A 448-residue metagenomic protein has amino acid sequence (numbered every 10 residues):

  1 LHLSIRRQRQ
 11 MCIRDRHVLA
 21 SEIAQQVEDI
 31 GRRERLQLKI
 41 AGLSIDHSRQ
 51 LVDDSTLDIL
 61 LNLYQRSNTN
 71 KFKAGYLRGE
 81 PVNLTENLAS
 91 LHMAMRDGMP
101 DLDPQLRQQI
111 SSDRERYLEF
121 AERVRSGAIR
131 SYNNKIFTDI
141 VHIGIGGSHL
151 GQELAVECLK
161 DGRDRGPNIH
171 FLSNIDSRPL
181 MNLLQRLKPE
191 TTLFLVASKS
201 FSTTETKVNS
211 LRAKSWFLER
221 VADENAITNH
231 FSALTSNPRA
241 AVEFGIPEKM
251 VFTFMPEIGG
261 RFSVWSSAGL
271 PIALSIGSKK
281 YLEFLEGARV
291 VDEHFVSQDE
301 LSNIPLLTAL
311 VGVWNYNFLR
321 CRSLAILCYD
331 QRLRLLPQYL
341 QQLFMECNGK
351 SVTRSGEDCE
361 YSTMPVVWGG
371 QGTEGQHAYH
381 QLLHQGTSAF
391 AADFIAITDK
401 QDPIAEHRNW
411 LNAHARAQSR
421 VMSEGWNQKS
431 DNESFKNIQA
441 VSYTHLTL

Functional and structural regions predicted by a protein language model:
L1-R9, I13, H445-L448: Single conserved hydrophobic/aromatic residue that forms the stacking wall/gate of nucleotide- or nucleobase-binding
R14-N133: Extended, charge-enriched "interface" segments that sit outside catalytic cores
I110-S126, A155-V156, D161-E190: Glycine-rich oxoanion-binding loops at beta->alpha junctions
D139-V141, L193, A325: Conserved beta-strand elements of the Class I
L150-R165, R186-K188, S210-L218, G245-V251: A glycine- and small-aliphatic-rich helix-loop capping segment at beta-alpha/alpha-beta transitions that lines
G151, A155, L180, V196-K199 (+3 more regions): Extended, hydrophobic alpha-helical segments in both membrane/secreted and soluble proteins
N209, W216-I404: Active-site phosphate/pyrophosphate-binding segments
E406-S430: Acidic, Ser/Thr-rich peripheral helices and adjacent loops at domain boundaries
